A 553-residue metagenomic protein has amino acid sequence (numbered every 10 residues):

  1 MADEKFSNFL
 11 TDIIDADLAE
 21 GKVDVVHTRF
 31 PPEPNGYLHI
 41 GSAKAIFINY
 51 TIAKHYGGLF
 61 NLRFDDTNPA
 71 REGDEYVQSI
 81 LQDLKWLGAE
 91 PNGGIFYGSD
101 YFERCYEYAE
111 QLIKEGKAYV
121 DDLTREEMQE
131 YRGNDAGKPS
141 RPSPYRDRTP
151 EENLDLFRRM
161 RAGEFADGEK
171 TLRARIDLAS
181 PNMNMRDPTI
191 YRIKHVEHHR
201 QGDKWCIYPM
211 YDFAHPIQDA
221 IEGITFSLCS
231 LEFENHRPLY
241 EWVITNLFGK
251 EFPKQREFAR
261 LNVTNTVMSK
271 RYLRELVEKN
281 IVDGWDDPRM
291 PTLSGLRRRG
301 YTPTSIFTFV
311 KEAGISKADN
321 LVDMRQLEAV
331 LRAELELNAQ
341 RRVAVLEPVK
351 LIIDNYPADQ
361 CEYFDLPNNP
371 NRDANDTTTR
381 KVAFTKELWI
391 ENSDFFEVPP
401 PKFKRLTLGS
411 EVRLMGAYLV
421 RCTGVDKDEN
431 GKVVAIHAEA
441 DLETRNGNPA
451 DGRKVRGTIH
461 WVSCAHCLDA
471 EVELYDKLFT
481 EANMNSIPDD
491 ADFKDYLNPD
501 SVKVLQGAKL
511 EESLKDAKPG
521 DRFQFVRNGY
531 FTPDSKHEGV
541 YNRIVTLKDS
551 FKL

Functional and structural regions predicted by a protein language model:
F6-D15, A19-Q82, E197-S230: N-terminal catalytic cores of NTP/NDP-binding nucleotidyl/phosphoryl-transfer enzymes
A19-K22, T51-L59, K85-N92, A220 (+2 more regions): Secondary-structure transition/capping motifs at alpha-helix termini and the adjoining loop/turn into the next element
V23, A118, A166, M183 (+8 more regions): Intrinsically disordered or highly flexible coil/loop and linker segments, enriched in small and charged/polar residues
P31-N35, R63-R71, G94-E103, E126-E127 (+5 more regions): Conserved short loop/turn motifs at secondary-structure junctions
D66-N68, D74, Q111-L273, L327 (+4 more regions): Active-site cores that bind ATP or allylic diphosphates and position pyrophosphate for catalysis
Y76-E103, Y108-A109, G116-Y119: A glycine-rich helix N-cap at a beta->alpha junction
P253-V330: Long, charged, mostly alpha-helical binding arms that flank functional sites
F309-L553: Substrate/cofactor-recognition hotspot
